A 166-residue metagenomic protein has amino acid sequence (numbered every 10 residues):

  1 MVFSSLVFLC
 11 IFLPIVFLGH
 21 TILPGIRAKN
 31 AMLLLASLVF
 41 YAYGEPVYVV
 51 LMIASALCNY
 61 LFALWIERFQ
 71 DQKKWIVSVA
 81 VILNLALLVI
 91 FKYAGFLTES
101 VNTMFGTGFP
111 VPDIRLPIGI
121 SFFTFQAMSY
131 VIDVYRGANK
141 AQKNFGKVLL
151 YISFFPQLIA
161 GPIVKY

Functional and structural regions predicted by a protein language model:
M1-Y166: Membrane-embedded transmembrane alpha-helical bundles that form the catalytic cores of multi-pass lipid-modifying
